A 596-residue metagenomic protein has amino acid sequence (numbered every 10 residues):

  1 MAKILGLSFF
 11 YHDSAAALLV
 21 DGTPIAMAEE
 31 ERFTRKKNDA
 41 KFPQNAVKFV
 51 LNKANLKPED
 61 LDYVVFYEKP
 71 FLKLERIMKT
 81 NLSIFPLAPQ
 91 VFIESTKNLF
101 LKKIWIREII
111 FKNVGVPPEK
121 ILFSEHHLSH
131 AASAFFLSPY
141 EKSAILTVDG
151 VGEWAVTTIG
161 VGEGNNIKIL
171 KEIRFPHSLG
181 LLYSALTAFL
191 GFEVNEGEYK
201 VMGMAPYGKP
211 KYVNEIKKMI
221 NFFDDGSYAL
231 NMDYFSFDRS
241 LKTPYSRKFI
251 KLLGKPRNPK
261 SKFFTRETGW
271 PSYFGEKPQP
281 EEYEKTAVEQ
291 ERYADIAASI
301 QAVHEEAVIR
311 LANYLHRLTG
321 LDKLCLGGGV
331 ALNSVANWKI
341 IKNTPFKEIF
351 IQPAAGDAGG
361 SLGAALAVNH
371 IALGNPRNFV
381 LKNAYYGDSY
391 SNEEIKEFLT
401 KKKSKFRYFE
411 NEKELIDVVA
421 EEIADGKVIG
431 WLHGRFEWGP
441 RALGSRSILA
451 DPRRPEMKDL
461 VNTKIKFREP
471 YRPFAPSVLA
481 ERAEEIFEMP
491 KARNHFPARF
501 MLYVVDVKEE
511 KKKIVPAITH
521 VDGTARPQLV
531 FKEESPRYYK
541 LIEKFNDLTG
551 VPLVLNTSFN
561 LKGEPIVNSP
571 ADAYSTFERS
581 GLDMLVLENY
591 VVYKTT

Functional and structural regions predicted by a protein language model:
M1-L5: Extreme N-terminal starter segment of soluble prokaryotic enzymes
F9-A26, T34-K37, I77-V91, N98 (+7 more regions): Flexible beta->alpha loop and helix N-cap segments adjacent to enzyme active/binding sites
R32-L56, V308: N-terminal phosphate-binding loop and adjacent alpha-helix
V47, A54-K57, D62-L87: Glycine-rich nucleotide/cofactor/substrate-binding loop typically near the N-terminus or early in the first domain
K48-D62, N113-G115, A312-T319: Phosphate/pyrophosphate-binding loops at sites that engage ATP/ADP/AMP, CoA/4′-phosphopantetheine, polyphosphate
K285-L311: Adenine-nucleotide phosphate-binding core of ATP-dependent small-molecule kinases
